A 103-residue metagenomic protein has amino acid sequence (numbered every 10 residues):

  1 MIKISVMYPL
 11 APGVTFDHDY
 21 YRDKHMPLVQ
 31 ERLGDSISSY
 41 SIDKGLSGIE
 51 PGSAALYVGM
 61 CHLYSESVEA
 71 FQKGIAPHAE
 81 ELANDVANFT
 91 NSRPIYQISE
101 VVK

Functional and structural regions predicted by a protein language model:
M1-K103: Macromolecular interaction modules
